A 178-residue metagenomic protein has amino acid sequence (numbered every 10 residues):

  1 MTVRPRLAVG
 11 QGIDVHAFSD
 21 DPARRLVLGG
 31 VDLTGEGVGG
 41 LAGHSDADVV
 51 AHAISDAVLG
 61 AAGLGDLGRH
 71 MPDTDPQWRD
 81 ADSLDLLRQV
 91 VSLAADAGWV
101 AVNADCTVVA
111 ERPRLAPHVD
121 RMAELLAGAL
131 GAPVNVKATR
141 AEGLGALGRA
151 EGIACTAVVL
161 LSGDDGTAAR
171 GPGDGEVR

Functional and structural regions predicted by a protein language model:
L7-Q11, N135-A138: General beta-strand structural signal in soluble alpha/beta enzymes
H16-D21, R25-G35: Polyampholytic, low-complexity intrinsically disordered segments
D32-S45, D73-W78, G143-L147: A short glycine/serine-rich beta->alpha loop
V50, I54, V58: Active-site His/Glu-centered metal-binding helix of metallohydrolases
A57-V100, E111: Glycine- and Gly-Pro-enriched alpha-helical subdomains that act as flexible, kink-prone "lid/hinge" or packing modules
N103-G148: Short, conserved loop-to-beta-strand elements that form functional interface hotspots
R149-A168: C-terminal edge-of-domain segments
